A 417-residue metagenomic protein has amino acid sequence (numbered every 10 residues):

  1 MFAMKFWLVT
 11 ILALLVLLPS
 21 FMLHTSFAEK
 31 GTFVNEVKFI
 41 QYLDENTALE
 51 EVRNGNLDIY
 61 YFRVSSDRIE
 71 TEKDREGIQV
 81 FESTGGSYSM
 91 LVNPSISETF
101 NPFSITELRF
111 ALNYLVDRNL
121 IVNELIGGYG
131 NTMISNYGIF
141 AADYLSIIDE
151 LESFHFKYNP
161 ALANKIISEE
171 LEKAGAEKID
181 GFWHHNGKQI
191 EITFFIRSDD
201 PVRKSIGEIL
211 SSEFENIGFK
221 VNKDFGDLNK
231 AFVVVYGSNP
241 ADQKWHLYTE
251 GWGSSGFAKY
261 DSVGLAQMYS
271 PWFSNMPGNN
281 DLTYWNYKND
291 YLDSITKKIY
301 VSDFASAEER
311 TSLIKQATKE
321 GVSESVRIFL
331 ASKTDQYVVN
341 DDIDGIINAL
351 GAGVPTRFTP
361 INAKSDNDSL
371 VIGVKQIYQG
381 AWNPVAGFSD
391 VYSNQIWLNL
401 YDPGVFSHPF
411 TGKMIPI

Functional and structural regions predicted by a protein language model:
W7-V9, L14-N56, T106, F110 (+7 more regions): The feature preferentially marks the first beta-strand/turn patch immediately downstream of a bacterial lipoprotein
E29-I40, K188-F194, S212-A231, I295-K298: A local structural motif
V37-F39, I96-P102, L108-A111, I148-F156 (+3 more regions): Second-shell loop/turn segments in exported
K38-I96, N119, E124, E250-S255 (+1 more regions): Extracellular/periplasmic solute-recognition and catalytic clefts
N46-L57, E107, E208-I217, K230-W245: Short helices/loops that flank or line small-molecule/ion binding pockets
I78, E82-G86, F232-K298, V385-D390 (+1 more regions): Acidic-aromatic pocket-rim loops
S104-S212, N216, K288, Q316 (+4 more regions): Append "and occasionally in soluble cytosolic enzymes with long acidic Gly/Pro-rich linkers
F110, V122-G127, N222-F232, D261-N340: Extracytoplasmic/peripheral linker and loop segments enriched in polar/acidic and small residues with frequent Thr/Pro
